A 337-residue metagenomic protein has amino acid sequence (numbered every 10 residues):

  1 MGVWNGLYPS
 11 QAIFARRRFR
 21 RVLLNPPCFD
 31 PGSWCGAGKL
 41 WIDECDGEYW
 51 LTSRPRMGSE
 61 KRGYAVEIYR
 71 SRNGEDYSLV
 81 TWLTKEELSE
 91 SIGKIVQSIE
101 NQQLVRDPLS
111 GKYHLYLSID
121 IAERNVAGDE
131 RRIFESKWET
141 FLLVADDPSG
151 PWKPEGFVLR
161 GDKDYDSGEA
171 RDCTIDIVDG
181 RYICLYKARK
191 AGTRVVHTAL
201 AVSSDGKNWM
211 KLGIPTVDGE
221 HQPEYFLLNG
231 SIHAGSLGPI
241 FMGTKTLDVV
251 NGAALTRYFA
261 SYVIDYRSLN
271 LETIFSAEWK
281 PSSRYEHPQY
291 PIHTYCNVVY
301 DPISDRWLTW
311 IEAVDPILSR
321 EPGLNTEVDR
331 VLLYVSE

Functional and structural regions predicted by a protein language model:
M1-E337: Carbohydrate-active catalytic/glycan-binding domains of CAZyme proteins, especially the secreted or lumenal ectodomains
